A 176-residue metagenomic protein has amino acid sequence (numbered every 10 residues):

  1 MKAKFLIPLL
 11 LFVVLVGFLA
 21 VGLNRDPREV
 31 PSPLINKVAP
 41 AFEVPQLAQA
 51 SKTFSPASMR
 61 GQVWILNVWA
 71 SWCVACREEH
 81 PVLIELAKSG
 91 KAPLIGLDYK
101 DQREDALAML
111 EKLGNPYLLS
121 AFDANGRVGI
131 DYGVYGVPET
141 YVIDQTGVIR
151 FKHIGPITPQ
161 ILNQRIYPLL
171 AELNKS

Functional and structural regions predicted by a protein language model:
M1-P45, S176: N-terminal targeting signals for export/organelle localization
F5, E111-P116, D123-N174: Thiol/disulfide oxidoreductase modules built on the thioredoxin-like
N24-R25, P45-S51, S120-D123: Short gly/ser/thr-rich secondary-structure transition/capping motifs
P40-E43, W69, I95, I130: Conserved Rossmann-like nucleotide-binding pocket used by diverse enzymes that bind dinucleotide cofactors
F42-I65: A short beta-strand-turn-helix
Q62-W64, V68-W72, G136: Short pre-active-site segment immediately N-terminal to redox-active cysteine/selenocysteine motifs in thiol-based
I65-N67, G96, V142: Hydrophobic beta-strand core positions in alpha/beta domains
R77-G114, A124-I130: Structural microenvironment flanking redox-active thiols in thiol-disulfide oxidoreductases
